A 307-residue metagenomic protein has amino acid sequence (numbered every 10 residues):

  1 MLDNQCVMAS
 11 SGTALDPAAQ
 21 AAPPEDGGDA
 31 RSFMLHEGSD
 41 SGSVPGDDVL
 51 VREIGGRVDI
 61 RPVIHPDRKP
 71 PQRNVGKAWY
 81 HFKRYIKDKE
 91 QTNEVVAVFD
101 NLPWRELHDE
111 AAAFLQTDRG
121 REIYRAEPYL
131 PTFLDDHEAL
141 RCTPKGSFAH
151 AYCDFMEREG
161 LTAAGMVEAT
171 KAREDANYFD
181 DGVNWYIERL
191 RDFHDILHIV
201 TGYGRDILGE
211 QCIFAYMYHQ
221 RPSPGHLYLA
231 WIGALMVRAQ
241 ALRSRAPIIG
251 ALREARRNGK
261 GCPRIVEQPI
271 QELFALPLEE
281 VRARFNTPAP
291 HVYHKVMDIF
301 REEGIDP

Functional and structural regions predicted by a protein language model:
L2-E138, P307: The feature captures two recurrent sequence modes
D3-A9, T13-P17, R31-L35, H198 (+6 more regions): Intrinsically disordered, low-complexity segments used for protein-protein interactions
Q91-L278: Core of folded catalytic or high-affinity ligand/protein-binding domains in predominantly eukaryotic proteins
R257-P307: A cross-kingdom marker for long, charged
